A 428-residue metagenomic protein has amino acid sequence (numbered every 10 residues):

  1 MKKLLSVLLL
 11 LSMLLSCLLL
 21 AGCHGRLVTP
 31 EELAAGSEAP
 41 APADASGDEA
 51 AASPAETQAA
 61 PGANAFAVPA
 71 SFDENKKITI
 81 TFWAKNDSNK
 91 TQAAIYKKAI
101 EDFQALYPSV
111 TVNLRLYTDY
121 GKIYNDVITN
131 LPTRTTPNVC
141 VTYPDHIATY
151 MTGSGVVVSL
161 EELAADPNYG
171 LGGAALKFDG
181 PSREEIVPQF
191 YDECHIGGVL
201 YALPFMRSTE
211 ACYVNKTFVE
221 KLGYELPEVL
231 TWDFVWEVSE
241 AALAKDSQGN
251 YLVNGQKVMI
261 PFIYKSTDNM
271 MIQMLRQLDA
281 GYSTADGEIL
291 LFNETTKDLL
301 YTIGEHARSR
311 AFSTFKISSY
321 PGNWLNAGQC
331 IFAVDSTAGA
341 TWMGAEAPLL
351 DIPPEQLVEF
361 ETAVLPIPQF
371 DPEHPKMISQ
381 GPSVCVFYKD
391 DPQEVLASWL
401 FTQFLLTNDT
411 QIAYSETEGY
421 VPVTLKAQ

Functional and structural regions predicted by a protein language model:
S53-F72, P144-T209, G255, L357-P368: Hinge/lid segment of periplasmic solute-binding proteins
P69, S88-T111: Short, polar/charged alpha-helical segment
K76-N89, V110-R115, V139: Short, well-ordered beta-strand elements
D102-E185, K221-G223, W324, I331-F332 (+1 more regions): Extracytoplasmic "Venus flytrap"/periplasmic binding protein-like
A105, T111, Y301, E305-S309 (+1 more regions): Extracytoplasmic/periplasmic substrate-recognition and gating elements
E161-E185, E228, L252-N254, I260 (+3 more regions): Short, solvent-exposed loop/beta-turn-alpha elements that line the ligand-binding surface or hinge of extracytoplasmic
Y191-F205, E210, F234-I289: Extracytoplasmic/periplasmic solute-binding protein
V238-E240, A285-K316, T362, I367: Glycine-centered hinge/linker elements that transmit conformational signals in sensory and ligand-binding systems
